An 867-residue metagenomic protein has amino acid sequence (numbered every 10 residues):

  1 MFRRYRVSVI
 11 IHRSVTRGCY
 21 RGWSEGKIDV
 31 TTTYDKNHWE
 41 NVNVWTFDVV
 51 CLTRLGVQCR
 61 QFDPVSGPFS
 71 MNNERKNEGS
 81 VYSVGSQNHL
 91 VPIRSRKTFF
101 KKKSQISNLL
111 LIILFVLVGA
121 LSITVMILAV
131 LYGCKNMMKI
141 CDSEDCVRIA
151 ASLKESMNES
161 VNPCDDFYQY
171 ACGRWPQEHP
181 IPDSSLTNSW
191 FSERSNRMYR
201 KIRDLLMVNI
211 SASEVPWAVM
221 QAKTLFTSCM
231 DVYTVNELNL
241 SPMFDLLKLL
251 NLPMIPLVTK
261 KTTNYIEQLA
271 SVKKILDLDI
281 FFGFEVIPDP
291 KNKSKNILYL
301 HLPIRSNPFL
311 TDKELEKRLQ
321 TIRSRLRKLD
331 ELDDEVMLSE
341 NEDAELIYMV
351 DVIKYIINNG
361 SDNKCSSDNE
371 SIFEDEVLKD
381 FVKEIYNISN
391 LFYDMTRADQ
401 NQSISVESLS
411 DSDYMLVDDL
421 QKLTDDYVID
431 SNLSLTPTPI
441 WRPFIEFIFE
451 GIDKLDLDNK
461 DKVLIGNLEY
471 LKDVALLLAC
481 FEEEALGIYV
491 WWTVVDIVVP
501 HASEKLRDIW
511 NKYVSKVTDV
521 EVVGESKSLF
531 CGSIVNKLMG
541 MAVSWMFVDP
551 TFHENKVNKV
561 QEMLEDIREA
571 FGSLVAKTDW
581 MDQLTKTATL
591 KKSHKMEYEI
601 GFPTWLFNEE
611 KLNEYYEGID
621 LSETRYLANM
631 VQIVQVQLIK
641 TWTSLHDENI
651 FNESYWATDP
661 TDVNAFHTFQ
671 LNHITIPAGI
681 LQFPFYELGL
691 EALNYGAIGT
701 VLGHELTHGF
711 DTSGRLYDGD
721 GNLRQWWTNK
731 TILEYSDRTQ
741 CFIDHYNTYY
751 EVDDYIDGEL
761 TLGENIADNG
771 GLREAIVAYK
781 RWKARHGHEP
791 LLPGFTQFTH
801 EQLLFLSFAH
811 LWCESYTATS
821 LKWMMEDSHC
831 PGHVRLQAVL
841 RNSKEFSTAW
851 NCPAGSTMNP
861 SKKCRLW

Functional and structural regions predicted by a protein language model:
Y20, F47, L52-L55: Intrinsic disorder
G85-A120: Helix-loop boundary elements of multi-pass alpha-helical membrane proteins
I112-K139: Alpha-helical transmembrane segments in eukaryotic/viral proteins
A129-E155: Short, Gly/Pro- and small/polar-rich lid/capping loops
D145-C146, N162-D165, Y170-N236: Active-site-surrounding "flap" and adjacent substrate/cofactor-binding loops of secreted or lumenal enzymes, prototyped
K201-D566, D620-Y626, I633: Noncatalytic, helix-rich "gating/capping" subdomain that lines the substrate-entry/channel surface of large enzyme
S366, D375, I385, V406 (+9 more regions): Intrinsically disordered, low-complexity linker/terminal regions across diverse proteins
